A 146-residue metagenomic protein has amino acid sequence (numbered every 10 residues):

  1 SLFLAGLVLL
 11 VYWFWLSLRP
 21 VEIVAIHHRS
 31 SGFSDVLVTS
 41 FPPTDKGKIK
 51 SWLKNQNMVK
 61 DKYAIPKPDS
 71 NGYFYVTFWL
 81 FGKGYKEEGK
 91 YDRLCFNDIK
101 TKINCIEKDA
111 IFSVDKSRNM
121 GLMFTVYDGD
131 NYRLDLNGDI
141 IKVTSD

Functional and structural regions predicted by a protein language model:
S1-R19: Hydrophobic membrane-insertion alpha-helices, especially the h-region of bacterial N-terminal signal peptides
V8-L10, K46-G47, Y127: Alpha-helical structural elements
H28-P42: Acidic/histidine-rich, surface-exposed loop or edge segments in extracytoplasmic proteins
T39-A110: Mature extracytoplasmic domains of secretory-pathway proteins
F81-D146: Non-cytosolic head/periplasmic domains of membrane-anchored proteins
